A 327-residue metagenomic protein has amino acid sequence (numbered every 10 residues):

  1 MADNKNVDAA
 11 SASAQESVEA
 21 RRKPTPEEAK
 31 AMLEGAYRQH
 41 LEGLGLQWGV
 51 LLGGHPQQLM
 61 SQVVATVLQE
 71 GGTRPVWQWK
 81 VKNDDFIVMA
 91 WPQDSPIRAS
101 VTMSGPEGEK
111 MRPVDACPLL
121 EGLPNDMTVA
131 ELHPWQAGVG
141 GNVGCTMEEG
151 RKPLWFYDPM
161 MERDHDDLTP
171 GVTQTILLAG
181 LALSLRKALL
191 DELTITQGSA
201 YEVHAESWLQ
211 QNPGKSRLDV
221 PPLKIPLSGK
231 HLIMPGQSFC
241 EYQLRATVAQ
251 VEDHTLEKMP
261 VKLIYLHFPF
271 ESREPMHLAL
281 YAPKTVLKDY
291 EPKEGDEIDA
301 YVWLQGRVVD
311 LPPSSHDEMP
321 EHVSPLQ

Functional and structural regions predicted by a protein language model:
A2-Q15, H322, L326: Intrinsic disorder/low-complexity signal
A10-G105: N-terminal ordered "arm"
T66-G236, E241-L244, V261: Long, hydrophobic alpha/beta structural blocks
L154-R163, S272-E291: Beta-strand/loop nucleic-acid-binding surfaces
Q174, L178, E291-D310: Flexible glycine-rich surface loops and low-complexity tracts that mediate binding to linear polymers
D253-L278: OB-fold (S1/OB) nucleic-acid-binding surfaces
W303-L326: OB-fold/S1-family single-stranded nucleic acid-binding modules
